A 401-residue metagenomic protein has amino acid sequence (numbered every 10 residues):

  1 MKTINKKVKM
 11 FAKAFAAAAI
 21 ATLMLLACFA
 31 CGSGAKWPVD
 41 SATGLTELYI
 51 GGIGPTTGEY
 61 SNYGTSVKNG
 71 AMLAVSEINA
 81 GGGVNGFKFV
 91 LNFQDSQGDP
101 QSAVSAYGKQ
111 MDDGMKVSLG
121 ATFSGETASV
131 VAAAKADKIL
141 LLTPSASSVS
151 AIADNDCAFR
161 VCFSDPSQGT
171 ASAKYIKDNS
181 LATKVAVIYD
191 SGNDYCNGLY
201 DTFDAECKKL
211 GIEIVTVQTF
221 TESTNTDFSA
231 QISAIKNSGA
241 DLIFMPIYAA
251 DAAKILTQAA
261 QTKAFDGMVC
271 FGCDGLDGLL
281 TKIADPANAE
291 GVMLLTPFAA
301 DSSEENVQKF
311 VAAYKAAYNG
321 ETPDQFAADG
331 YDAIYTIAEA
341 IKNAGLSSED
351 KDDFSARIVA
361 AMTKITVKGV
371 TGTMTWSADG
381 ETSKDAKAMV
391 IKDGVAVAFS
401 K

Functional and structural regions predicted by a protein language model:
K2-I4, C31-K401: Extracytosolic ligand-binding ectodomains
K9-L23: Sec-dependent N-terminal signal peptides
L26-A30: C-terminal motif of bacterial Sec signal peptides marking the signal peptidase cleavage site
